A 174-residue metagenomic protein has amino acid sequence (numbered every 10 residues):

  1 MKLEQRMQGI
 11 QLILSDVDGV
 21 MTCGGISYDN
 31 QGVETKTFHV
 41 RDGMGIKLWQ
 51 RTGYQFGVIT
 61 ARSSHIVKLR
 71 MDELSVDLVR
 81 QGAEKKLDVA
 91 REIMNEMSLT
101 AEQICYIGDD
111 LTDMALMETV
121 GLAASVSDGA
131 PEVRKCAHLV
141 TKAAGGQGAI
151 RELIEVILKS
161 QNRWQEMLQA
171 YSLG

Functional and structural regions predicted by a protein language model:
M1-V17, R163-G174: Non-catalytic pre-domain segments flanking phosphatase-related domains
Q8-I26, M117, I150: Asp-based phosphoryl-transfer active-site loop
G9, Y54, E102-Q103: Short coil/turn segments at beta-strand junctions that form active-site/ligand-binding loops
V17, A61, A83, S127-A130: Short secondary-structure boundary segments
M21-Y28, K68-L74: Short, basic/glycine-rich phosphate-binding loops at helix/coil junctions that contact nucleotide phosphates
G25-K47, S127: Basic, amphipathic juxtamembrane/active-site segments that coordinate anionic phosphate or diphosphate groups
T35-K36, E73, L78-R80, L87-G174: Mg2+-dependent phosphoryl-transfer enzymes with acidic/Ser/Thr/Gly-rich catalytic loops
I46-R70, Q81, M117: Substrate-recognition element of Asp-dependent hydrolases with the DxDx(T/V) motif
